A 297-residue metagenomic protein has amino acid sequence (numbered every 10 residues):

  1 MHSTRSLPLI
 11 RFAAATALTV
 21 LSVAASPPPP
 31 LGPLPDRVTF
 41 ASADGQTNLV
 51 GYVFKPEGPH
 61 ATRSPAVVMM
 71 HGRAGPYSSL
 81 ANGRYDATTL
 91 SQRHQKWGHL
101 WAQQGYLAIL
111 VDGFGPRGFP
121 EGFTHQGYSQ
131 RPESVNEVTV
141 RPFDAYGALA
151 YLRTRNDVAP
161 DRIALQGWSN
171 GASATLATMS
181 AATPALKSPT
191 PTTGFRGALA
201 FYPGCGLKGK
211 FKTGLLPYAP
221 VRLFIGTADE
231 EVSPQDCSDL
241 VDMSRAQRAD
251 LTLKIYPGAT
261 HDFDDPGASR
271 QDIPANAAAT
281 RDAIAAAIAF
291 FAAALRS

Functional and structural regions predicted by a protein language model:
H2-A13: Bacterial N-terminal signal peptides that target proteins for export
R11-S22: Bacterial N-terminal signal peptides
P27-T62: N-terminal cap/lid segment of alpha/beta-hydrolase-fold proteins
R63-T154, D265-D272, A278: Serine-hydrolase catalytic machinery in alpha/beta-hydrolase-like enzymes
S64-V67, R162, R196, P220: Alpha/beta-hydrolase fold active-site loops
P76, N136-L216: Primarily recognizes the serine-hydrolase "nucleophile elbow" in alpha/beta-hydrolase and SGNH/GDSL folds
P189-I255: The feature captures the conserved acid-bearing segment of alpha/beta-hydrolase catalytic domains
D250-S297: C-terminal catalytic histidine-bearing segment of alpha/beta-hydrolase fold enzymes
